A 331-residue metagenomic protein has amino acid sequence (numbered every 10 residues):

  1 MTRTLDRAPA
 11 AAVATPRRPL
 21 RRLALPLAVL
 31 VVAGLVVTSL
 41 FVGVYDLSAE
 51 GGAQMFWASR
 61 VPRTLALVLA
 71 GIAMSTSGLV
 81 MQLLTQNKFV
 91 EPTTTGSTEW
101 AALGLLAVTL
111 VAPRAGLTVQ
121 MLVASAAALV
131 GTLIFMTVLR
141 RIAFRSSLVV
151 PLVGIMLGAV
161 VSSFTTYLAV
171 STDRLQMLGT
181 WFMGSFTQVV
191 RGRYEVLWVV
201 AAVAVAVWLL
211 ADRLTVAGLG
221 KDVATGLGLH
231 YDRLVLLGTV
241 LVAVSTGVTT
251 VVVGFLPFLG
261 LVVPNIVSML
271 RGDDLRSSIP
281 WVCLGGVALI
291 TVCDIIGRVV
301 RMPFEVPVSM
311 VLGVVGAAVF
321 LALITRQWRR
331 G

Functional and structural regions predicted by a protein language model:
T2-G331: Alpha-helical transmembrane segments in inner-membrane proteins
